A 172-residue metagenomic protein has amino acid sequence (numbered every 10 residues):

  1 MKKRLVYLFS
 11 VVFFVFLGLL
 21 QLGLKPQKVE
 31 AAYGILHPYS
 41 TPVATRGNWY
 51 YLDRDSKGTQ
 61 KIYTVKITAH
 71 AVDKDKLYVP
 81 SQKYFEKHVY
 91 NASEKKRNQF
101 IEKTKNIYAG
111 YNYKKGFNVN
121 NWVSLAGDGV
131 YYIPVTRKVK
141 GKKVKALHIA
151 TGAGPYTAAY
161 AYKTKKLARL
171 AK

Functional and structural regions predicted by a protein language model:
M1-A31: Sec-dependent N-terminal signal peptides of Gram-positive bacterial secreted proteins and lipoproteins
V29-K172: Mature, Sec-exported extracytoplasmic domains of Gram-positive
